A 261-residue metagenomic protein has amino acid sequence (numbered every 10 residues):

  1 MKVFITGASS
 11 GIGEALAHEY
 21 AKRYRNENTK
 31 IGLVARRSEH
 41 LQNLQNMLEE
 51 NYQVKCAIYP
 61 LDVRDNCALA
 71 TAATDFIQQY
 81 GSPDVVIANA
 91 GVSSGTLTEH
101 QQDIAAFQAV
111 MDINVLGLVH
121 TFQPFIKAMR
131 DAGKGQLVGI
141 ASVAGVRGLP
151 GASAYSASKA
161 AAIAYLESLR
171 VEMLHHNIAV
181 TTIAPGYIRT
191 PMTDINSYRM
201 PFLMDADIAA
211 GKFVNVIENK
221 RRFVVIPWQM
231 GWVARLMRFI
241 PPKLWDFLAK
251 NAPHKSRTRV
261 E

Functional and structural regions predicted by a protein language model:
S9-S10: Conserved glycine-rich cofactor-binding loop
Y24-N43: Conserved glycine-rich Rossmann-like NAD(P)H-binding loop of the short-chain dehydrogenase/reductase
N28, L97-E99, D103-A109: Substrate-binding pocket helix/loop in short-chain dehydrogenase/reductase
F122, S158: Active-site helix of classical SDR
S142: Residue(s) in the substrate-gating loop at a strand-loop-helix junction that position the organic substrate next
L149-S153: Active-site loop immediately N-terminal to the catalytic Tyr-X3-Lys motif of short-chain dehydrogenase/reductase
T182, Y198-A234: C-terminal helical subdomain
